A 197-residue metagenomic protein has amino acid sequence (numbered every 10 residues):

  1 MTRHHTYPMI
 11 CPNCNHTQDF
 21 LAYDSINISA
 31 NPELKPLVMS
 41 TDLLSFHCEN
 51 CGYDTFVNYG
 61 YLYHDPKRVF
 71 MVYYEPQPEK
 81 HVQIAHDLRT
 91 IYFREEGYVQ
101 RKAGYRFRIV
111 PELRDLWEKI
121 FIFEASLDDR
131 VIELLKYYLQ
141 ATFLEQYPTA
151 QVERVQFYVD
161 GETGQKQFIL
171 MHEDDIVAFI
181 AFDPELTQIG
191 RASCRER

Functional and structural regions predicted by a protein language model:
M1-Q77: N-terminal cysteine/histidine-rich coordination modules
P8, V152-D160: Short amphipathic beta-strand and strand-loop transition segments with alternating hydrophobic
H47-V131: Domain-exit/linker segments immediately C-terminal to small folded modules
F121-V152: Short, non-transmembrane alpha-helical segments in secretory-pathway proteins
Y158, I169-M171: Preference for solvent-exposed, low-hydrophobicity sequence contexts
E162-Q165, C194: Short, solvent-exposed coil/turn segments at beta-strand boundaries
I176-Q188: Intrinsically disordered, low-complexity regulatory segments enriched in Ser/Thr/Pro and charged residues
I189-E196: Residue-level detector of conserved catalytic or cofactor/ligand-binding positions in enzyme active sites
